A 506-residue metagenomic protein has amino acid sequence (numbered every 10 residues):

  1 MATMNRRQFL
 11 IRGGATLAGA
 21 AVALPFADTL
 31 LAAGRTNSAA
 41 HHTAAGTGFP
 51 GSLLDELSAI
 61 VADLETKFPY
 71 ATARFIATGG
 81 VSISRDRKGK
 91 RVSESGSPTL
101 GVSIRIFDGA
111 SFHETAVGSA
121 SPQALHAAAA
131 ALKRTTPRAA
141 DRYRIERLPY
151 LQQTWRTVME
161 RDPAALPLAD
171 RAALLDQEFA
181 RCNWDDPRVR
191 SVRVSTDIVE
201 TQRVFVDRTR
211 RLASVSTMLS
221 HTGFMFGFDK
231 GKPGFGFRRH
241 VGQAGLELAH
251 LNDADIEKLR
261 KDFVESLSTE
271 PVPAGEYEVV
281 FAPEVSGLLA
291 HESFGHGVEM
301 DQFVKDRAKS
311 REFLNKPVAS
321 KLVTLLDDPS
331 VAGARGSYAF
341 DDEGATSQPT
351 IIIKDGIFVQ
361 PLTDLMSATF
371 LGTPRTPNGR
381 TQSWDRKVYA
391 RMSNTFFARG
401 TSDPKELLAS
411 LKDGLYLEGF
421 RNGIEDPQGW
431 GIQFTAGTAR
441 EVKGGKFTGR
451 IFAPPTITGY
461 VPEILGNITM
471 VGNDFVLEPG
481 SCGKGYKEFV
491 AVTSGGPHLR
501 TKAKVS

Functional and structural regions predicted by a protein language model:
A2-R6, L10-S506: N-terminal small-residue-enriched
